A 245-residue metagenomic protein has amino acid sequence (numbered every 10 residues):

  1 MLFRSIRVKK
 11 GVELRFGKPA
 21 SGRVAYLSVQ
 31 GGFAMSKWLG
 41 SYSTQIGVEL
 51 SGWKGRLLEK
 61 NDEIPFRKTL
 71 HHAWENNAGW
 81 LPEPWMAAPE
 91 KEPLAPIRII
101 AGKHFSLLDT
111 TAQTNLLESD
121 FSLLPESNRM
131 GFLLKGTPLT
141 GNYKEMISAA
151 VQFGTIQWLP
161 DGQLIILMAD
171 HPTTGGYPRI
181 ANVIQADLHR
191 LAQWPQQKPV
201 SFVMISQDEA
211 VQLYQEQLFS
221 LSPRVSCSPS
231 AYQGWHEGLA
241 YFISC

Functional and structural regions predicted by a protein language model:
M1-C245: Conserved "landmark" site that anchors the functional core of diverse proteins
